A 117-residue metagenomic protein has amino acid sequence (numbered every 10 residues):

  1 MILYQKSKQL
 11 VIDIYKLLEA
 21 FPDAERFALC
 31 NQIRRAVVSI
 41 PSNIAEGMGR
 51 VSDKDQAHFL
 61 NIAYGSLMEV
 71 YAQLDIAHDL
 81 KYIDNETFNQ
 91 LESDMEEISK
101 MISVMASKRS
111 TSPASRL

Functional and structural regions predicted by a protein language model:
M1-L117: Short, C-terminally biased terminal segments at protein or domain edges
